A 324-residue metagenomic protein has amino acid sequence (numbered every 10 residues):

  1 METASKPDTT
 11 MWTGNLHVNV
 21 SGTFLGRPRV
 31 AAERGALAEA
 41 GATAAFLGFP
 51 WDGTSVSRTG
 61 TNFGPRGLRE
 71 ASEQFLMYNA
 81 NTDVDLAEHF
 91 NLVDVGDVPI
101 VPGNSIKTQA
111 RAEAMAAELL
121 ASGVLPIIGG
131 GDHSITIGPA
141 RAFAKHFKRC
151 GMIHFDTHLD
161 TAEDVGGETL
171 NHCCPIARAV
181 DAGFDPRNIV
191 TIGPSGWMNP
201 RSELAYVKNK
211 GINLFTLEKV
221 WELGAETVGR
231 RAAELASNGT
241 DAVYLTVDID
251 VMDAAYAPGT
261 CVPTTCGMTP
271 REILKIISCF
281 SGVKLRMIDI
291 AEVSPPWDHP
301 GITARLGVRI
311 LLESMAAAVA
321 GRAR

Functional and structural regions predicted by a protein language model:
E2-R324: Conserved alpha-helical scaffold segments that buttress catalytic/binding sites
